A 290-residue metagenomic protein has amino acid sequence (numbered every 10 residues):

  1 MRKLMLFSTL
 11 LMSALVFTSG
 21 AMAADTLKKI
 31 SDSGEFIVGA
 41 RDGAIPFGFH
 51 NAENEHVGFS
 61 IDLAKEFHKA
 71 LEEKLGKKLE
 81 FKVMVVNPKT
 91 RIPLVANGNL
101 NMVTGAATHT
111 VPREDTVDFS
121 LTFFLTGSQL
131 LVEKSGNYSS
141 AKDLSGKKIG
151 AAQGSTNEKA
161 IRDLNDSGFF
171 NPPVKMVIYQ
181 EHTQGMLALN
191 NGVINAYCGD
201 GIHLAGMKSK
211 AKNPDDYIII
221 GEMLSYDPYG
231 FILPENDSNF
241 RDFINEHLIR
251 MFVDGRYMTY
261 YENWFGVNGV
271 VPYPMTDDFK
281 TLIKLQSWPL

Functional and structural regions predicted by a protein language model:
F17-A23: Sec/Tat signal peptide C-region and signal peptidase I cleavage site
D25-V103: Extracytoplasmic small-molecule ligand-binding "clamshell" domains of the periplasmic binding protein/Venus flytrap
I37, D42-P46, H56-E73, T108 (+2 more regions): Bilobed "Venus flytrap"/periplasmic-binding protein-like clamshell domains and structurally analogous long
D42, F124-V132, S209-L248, V267-L290: Periplasmic-binding protein-like
I61-A70, K142, G146-K148, Q153-S155 (+2 more regions): Extended ligand-binding regions for polar small-molecule ligands
K65, G76-D143, T281-L290: Acidic, polar ligand-binding/catalytic clefts
K78-P93, K175-L187, S225-D227: Short helix-initiation/N-cap motifs at beta->coil->alpha
T90, T104-T116, A160-G168, T183 (+3 more regions): A ligand-binding cleft/hinge motif common to bilobed small-molecule-binding domains
